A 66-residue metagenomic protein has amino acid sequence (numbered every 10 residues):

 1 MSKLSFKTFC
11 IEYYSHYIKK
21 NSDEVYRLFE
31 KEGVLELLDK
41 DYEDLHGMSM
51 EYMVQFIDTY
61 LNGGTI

Functional and structural regions predicted by a protein language model:
M1-I66: C-terminal alpha-helical interaction appendages
